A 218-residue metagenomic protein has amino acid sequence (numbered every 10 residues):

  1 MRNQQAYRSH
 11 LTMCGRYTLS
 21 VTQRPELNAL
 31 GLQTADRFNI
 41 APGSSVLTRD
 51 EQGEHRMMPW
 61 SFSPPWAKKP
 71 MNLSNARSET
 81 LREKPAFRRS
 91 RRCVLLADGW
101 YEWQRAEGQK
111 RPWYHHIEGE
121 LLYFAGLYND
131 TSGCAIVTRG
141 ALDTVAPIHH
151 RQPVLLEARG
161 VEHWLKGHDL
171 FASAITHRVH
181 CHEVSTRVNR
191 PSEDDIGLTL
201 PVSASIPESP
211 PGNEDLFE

Functional and structural regions predicted by a protein language model:
R2-E218: Short linear sequence motif anchored by a di-proline
